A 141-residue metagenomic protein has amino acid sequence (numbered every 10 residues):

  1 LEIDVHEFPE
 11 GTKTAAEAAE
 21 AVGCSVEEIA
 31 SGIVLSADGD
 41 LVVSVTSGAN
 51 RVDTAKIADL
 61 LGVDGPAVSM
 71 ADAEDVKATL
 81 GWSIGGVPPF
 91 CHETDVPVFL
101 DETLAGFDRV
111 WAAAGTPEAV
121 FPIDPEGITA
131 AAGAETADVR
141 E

Functional and structural regions predicted by a protein language model:
L1-E141: Extended, low-hydrophobicity, polar/charged segments
